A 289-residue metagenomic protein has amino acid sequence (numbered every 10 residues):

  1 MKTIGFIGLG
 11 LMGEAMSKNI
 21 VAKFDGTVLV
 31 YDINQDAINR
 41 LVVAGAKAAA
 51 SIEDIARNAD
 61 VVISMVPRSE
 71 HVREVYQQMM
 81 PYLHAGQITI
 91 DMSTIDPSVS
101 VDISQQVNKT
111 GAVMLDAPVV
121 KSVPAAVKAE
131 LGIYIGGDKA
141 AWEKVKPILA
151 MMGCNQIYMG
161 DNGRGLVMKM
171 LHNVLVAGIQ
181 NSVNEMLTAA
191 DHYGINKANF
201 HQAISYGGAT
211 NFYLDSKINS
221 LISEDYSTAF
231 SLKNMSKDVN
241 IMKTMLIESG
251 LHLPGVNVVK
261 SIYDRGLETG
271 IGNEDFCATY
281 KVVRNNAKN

Functional and structural regions predicted by a protein language model:
M1-R57, V61-S64, Y82, Q87 (+1 more regions): NAD(P)+-binding Rossmann beta1-loop-alpha1 motif at the extreme N-terminus of oxidoreductases
I4, I95-V174: Rossmann-fold dinucleotide-binding core
V28, A48, M114-L115, Q156 (+2 more regions): Hydrophobic beta-strand scaffold residues
I52-V113: Rossmann-fold NAD(P) dinucleotide-binding segment
K128-G136, D161-Y193, S205-S216, N234-K237: Active-site-proximal catalytic alpha-helix in oxidoreductases
T210-C277: Interdomain hinge/lid region at the active-site interface of Rossmann-like NAD(P)-dependent oxidoreductases
